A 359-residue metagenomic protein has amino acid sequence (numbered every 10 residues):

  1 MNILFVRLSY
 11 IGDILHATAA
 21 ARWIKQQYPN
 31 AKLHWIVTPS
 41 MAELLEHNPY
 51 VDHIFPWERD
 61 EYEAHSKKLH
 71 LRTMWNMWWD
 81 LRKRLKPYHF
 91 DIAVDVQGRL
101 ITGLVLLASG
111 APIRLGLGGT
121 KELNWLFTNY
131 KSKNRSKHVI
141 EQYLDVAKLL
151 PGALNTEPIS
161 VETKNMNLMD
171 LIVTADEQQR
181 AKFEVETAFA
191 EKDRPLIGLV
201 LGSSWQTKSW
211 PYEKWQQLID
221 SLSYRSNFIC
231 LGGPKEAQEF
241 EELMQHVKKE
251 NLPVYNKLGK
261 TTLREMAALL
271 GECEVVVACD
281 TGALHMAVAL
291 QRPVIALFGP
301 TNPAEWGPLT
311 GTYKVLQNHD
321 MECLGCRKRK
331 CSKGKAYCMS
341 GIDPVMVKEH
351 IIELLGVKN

Functional and structural regions predicted by a protein language model:
M1-N359: Catalytic machinery of carbohydrate-active enzymes, primarily nucleotide-sugar-dependent glycosyltransferases
